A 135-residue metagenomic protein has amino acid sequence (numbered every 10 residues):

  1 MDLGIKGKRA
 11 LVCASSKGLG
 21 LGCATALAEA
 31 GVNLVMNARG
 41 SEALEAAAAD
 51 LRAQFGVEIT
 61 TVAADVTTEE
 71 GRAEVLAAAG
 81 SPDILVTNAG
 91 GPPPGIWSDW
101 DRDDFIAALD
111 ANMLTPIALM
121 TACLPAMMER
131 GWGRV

Functional and structural regions predicted by a protein language model:
K8, S81-P82, M127-V135: Active-site loop of short-chain dehydrogenase/reductase
R9, S16-G18: Conserved glycine-rich cofactor-binding loop
V32-A47: Conserved glycine-rich Rossmann-like NAD(P)H-binding loop of the short-chain dehydrogenase/reductase
S41-E42, A63-E74, R102: The beta1-alpha1 cofactor-binding region of Rossmann-like NAD(H)/NADP(H)-dependent oxidoreductases
A89-P94: Conserved NAD(P)H cofactor-binding loop of Rossmann-fold oxidoreductase domains
I96-W97, D104-L109: Substrate-binding pocket helix/loop in short-chain dehydrogenase/reductase
M120-T121: A short, exposed helix-loop element centered on a Lys and neighboring polar residues
